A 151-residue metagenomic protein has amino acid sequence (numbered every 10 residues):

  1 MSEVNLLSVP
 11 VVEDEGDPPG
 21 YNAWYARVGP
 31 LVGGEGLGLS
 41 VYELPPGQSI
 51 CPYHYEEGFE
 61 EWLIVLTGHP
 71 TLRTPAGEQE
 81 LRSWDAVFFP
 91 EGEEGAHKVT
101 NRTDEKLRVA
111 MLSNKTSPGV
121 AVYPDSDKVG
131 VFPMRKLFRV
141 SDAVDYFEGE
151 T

Functional and structural regions predicted by a protein language model:
M1-G36, A121-T151: A short, N-terminal "cap"/entry segment at the start of jelly-roll beta-barrel domains of the cupin/DSBH fold
N5-L6, S40, N101: Asparagine-centered polar/low-complexity signal
A23-R27, S40-E56, E94: Conserved short histidine dyad/triad with adjacent acidic residue
V41-P45, E56-L72, L112-T116: Short, conserved beta-strand element in jelly-roll/cupin
I50, E60, T67-H69, A76 (+2 more regions): A generic structural motif
P75-E91: Short acidic-glycine-tyrosine-enriched beta hairpin
E91-P118: Ligand-binding loop in jelly-roll beta-barrel domains
